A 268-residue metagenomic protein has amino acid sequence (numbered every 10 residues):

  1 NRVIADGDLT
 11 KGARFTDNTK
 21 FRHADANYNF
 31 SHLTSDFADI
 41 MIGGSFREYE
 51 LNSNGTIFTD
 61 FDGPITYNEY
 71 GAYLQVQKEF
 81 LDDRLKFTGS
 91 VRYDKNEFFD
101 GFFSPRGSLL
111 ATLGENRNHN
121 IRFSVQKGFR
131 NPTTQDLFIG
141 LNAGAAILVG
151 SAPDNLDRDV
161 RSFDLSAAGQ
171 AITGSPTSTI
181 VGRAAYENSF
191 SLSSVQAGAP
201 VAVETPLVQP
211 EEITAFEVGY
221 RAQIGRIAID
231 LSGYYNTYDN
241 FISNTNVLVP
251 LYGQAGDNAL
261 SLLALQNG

Functional and structural regions predicted by a protein language model:
R2-K86, A264-N267: Outer-membrane beta-barrel transmembrane domain signature of Gram-negative proteins, especially the mid-to-C-terminal
D6-F30, P200-E211, A215, R221-G268: Outer membrane beta-barrel strand-and-loop segments of large Gram-negative receptors, especially TonB-dependent
L9, F46, N52-T56, G101 (+2 more regions): Outer-membrane beta-barrel and related beta-rich outer-membrane complex signature in Gram-negative bacteria
Y49-L51, D60-D62, F129-N131, Y238-N240 (+1 more regions): A short local loop/turn or secondary-structure capping micro-motif enriched for an aromatic residue
G63-A228, S232-T237: Structural signature of Gram-negative outer-membrane beta-barrels, strongest in the C-terminal barrel of TonB-dependent
